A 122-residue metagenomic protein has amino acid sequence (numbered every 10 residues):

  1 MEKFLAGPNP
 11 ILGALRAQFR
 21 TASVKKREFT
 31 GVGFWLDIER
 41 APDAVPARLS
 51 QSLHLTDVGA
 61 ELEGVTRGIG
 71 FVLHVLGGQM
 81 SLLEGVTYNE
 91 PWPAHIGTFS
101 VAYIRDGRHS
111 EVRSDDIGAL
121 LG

Functional and structural regions predicted by a protein language model:
M1-H54, H95-G122: N-terminal domain-onset segments
E39-T98: Amphipathic protein-protein interaction modules
